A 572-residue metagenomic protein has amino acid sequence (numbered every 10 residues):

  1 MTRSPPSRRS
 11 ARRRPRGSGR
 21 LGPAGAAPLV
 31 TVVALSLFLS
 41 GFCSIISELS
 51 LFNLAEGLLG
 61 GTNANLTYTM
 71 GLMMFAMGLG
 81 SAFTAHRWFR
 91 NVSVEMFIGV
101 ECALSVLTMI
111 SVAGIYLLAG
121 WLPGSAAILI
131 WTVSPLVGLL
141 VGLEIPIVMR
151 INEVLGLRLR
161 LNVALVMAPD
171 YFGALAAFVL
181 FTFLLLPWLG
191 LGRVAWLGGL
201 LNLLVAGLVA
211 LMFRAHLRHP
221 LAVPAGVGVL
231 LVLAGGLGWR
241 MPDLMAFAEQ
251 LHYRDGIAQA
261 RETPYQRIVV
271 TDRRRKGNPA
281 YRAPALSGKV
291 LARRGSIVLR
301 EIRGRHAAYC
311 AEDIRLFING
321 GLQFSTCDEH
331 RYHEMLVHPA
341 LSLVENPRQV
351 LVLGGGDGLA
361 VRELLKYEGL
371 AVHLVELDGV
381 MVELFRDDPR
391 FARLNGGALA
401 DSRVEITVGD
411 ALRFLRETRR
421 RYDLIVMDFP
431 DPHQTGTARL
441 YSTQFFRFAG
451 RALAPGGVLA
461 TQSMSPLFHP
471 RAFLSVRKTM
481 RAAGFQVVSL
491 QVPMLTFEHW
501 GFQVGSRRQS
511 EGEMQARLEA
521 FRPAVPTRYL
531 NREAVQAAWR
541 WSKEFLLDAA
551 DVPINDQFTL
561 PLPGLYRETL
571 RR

Functional and structural regions predicted by a protein language model:
T2-C310, G320-G321, S325-D328, V337-Q349 (+6 more regions): Alpha-helical transmembrane segments of multi-pass membrane proteins
Q266, Q509-R572: SAM/dcSAM-binding transferase cores
H333-E334: Feature captures the catalytic cores and cofactor-binding loops of soluble hydro-lyases/lyases that act on carboxylate
